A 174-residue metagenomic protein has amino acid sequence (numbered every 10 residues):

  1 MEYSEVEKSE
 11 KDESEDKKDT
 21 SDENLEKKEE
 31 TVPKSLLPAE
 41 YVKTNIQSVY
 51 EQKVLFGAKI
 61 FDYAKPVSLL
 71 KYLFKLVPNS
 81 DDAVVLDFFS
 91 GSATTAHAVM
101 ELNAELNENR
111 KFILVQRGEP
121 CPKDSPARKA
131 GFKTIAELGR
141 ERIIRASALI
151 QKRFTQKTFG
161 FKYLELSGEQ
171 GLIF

Functional and structural regions predicted by a protein language model:
M1-V84, L106, R117-P122: Class I S-adenosyl-L-methionine
E2-S4, E15-S21, T94-H97, E141-I150: Short amphipathic alpha-helical surface micro-motifs
K28, Q52, N103, P126 (+1 more regions): Residue-level signal for the start and early helices of compact helical domains
L36, F112-L114, Y163: Conserved beta-strand scaffold positions in the cores of enzyme catalytic domains, especially in NTP/NDP-utilizing
L70-S147: Conserved S-adenosyl-L-methionine
K129-F174: SAM-dependent methyltransferase catalytic region
